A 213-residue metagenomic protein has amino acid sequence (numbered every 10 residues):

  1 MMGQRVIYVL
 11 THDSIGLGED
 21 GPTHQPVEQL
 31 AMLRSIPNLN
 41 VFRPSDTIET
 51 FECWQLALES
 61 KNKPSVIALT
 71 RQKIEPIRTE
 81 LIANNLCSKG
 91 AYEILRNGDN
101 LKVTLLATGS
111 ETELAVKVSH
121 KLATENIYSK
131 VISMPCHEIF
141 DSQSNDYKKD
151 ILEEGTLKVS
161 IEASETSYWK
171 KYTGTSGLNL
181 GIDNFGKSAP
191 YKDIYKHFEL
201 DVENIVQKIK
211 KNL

Functional and structural regions predicted by a protein language model:
M1-D13, M32: A glycine-rich helix N-cap at a beta->alpha junction
M1-G3, R34-I36, Y172-G174: Alpha-helix C-terminal capping segments
G3-V6, N38-L39, T156: Short glycine-/polar-rich loops that comprise or flank the Walker A/P-loop and associated switch/sensor motifs
I7, G16-P26, E59-L213: Thiamine diphosphate
H12, T47, P135: Residue-level "edge-of-site" marker
E19-I36, T47-I48, E52-E59: Internal gly/pro-rich beta-alpha loop/helix module that stabilizes soluble enzyme cofactors or their anionic handles
V41-P44: Short acidic-hydrophobic, aromatic-tinged amphipathic segments that line or gate anion-handling sites
